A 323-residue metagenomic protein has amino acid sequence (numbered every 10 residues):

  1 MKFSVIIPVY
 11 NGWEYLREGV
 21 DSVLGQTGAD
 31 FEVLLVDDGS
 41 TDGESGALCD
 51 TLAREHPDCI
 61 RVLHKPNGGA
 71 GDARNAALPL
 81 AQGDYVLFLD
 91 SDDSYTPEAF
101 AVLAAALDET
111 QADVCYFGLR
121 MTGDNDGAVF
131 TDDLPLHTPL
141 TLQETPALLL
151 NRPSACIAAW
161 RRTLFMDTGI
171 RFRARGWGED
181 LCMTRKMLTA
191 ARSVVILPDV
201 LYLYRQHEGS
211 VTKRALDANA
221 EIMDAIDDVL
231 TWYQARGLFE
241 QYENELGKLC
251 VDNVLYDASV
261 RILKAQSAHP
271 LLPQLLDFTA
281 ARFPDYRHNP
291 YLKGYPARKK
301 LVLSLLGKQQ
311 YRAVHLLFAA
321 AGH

Functional and structural regions predicted by a protein language model:
N11-G25: Short, well-formed alpha-helical segments that are part of the catalytic scaffolds of diverse glycosyltransferases
S22, A29, D37-L48, P66: A conserved acidic beta->alpha catalytic loop
T41-L52, A76, S94, E98: Acidic helix N-cap motif at the loop->helix transition within catalytic regions of sugar-transfer enzymes
K65-A81: Glycine-rich, basic loop-to-helix element that forms the pyrophosphate-binding segment of sugar-nucleotide handling
V86: Short aromatic/hydrophobic "clamp" motif used to bind/position activated sugar donors
S91-V195, R205-L216: Donor-binding/catalytic cores of nucleotide-activated saccharide and glycerol-phosphate transferases/polymerases
V200-H207, K213-E240, N253-Y286: Catalytic core of nucleotide-sugar-dependent glycosyltransferases
K264-H323: Membrane-interface aromatic/basic loop that binds lipid-linked glycans or pyrophosphate carriers, typified by
